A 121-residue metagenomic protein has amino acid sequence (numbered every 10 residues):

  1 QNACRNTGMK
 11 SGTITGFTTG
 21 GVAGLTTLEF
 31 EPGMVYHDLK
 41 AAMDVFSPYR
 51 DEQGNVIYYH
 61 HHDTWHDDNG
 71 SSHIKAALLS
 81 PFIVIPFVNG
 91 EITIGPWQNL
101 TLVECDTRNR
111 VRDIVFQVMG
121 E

Functional and structural regions predicted by a protein language model:
Q1-E121: Active-site histidine-anchored catalytic micro-motif
